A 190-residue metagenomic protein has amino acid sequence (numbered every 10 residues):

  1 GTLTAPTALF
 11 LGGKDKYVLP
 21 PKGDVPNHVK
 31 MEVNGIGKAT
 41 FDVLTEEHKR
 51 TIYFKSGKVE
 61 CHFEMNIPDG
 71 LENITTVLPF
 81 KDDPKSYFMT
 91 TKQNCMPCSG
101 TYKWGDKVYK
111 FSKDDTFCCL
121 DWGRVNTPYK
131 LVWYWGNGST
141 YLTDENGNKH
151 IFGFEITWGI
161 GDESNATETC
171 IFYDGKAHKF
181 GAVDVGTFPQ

Functional and structural regions predicted by a protein language model:
G1-Q190: Structured soluble/peripheral alpha/beta segments that form catalytic or ligand/cofactor-binding pockets
